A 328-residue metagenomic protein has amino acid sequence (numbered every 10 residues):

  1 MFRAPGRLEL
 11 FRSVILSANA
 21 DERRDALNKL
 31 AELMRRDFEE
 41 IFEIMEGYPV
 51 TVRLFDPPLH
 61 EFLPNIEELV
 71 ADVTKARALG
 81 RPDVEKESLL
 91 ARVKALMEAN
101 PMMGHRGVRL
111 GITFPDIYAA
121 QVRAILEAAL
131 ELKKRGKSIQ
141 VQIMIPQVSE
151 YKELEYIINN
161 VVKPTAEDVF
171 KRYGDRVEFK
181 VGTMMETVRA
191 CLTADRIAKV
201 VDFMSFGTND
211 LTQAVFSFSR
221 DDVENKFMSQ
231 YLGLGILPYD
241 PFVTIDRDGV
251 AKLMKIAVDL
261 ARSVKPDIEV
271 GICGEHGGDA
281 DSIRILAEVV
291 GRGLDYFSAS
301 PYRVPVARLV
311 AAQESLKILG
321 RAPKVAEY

Functional and structural regions predicted by a protein language model:
M1-Y328: Conserved alpha/beta-domain cores
